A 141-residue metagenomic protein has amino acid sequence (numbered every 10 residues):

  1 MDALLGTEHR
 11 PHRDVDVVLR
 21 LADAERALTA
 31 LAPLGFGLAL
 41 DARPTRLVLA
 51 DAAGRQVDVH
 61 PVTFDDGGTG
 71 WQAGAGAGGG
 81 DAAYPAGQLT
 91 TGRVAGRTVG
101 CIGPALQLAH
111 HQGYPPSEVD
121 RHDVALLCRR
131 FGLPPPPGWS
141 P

Functional and structural regions predicted by a protein language model:
M1-A3, F64-D65, L106-L108: Short, solvent-exposed loop/turn segments at secondary-structure junctions
M1-V15, L19-L28, C101-G103: Active-site nucleotide-donor binding segment shared across nucleotidyl transfer reactions
R10, L40-A42, A82-P85: Short solvent-exposed loop/turn micro-motifs enriched in small/polar/acidic residues
R13-V15, R55-V57, R97: Change "...and in nucleic-acid phosphodiester-cleaving endonucleases..." to "...and in nucleic-acid processing enzymes
L19-L28, H60-A75, C128: Short, basic/low-complexity N-terminal boundary segments at the transition from targeting/disordered tails
P33-R43, T91, P135-G138: Short secondary-structure junctions
G35-G70: Conserved catalytic core of two-metal-ion nucleotidyltransferases
A73-P141: Catalytic cores of NTP-dependent nucleotidyl/adenyl transfer enzymes across multiple folds
